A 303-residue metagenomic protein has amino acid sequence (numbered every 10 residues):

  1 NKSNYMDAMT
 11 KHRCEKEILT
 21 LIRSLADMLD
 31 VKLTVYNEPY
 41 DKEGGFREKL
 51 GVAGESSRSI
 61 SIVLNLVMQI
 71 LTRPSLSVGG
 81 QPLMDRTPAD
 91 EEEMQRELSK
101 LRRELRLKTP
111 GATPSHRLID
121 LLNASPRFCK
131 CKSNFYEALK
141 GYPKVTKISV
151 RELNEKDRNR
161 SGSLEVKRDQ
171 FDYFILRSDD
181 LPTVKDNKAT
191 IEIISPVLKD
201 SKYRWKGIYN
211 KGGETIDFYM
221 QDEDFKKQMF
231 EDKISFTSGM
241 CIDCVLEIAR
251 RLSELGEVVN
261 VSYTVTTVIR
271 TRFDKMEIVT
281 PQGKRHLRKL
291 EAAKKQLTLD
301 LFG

Functional and structural regions predicted by a protein language model:
N1-D186: Charged, alpha-helical interface segments at or near domain boundaries
F174-L181, T190-S195, Q228-D232: Short secondary-structure capping micro-motifs at structural edges
V184-S201, W205: Structural detector for short beta-strands of small beta-barrel domains
I191, I234-E257: Flexible glycine-rich surface loops and low-complexity tracts that mediate binding to linear polymers
K206-K211: Short, acidic/hydrophobic/Gly-rich beta-strand patch recurrent on exposed beta strands that often constitutes part
G213-S235: Beta-strand/loop nucleic-acid-binding surfaces
A249-K284: OB-fold/S1-family single-stranded nucleic acid-binding modules
D274-G303: Extended, charge-rich, solvent-exposed interface segments
